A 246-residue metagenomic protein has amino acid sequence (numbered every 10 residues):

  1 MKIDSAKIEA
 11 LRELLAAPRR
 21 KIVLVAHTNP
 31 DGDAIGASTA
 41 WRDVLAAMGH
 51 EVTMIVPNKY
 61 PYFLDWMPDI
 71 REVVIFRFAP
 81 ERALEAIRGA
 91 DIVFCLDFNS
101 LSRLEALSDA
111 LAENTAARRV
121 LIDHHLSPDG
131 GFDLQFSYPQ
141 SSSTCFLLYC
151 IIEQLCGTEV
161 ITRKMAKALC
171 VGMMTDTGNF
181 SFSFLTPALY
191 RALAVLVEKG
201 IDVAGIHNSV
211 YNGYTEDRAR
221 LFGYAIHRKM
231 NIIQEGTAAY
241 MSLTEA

Functional and structural regions predicted by a protein language model:
K2-N29, A34-P68, E72-V74, P80-E85 (+2 more regions): Hydrophobic helix-and-loop "lid/oligomerization" segment in the mid-to-C-terminal part of catalytic domains
V25, F94-D97, L121-D123, G172 (+1 more regions): Short beta-strand segments
T28-P30, F98-L101, H125-S127, E245-A246: Short glycine-rich anion-binding loops that position phosphate/pyrophosphate groups of nucleotides and phosphorylated
A34-I35, R103-L107, G131: Short glycine-/acidic-enriched loop or helix-start segments at secondary-structure transitions that form or flank
D69-V74, E113, S137-Q140: Short, hinge-like loop/turn segments at secondary-structure boundaries
A86-I87, L107-A117: Short, conserved loop/helix-junction motifs that constitute active-site signature segments in enzyme catalytic cores
D91, A117, D133: Conserved acidic residues
I122-A192: Short alpha-helices
